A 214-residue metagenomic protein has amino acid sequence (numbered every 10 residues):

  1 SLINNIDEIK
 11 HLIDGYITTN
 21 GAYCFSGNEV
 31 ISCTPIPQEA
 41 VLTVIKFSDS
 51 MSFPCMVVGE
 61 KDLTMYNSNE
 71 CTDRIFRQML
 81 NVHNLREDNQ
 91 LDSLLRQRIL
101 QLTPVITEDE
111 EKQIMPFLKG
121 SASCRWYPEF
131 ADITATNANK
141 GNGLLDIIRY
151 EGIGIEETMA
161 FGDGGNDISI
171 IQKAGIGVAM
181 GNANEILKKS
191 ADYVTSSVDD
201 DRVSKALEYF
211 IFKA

Functional and structural regions predicted by a protein language model:
S1-C71: Active-site phosphate-binding/coordination module
D7-K10, C71-D73, V194-S196, I211: Short low-complexity, flexible loop/linker segments enriched in glycine and/or proline with clustered acidic
I9-K10, R96, G152, K188: Alpha-helix termination/capping residues and helix-transition junctions
I9-L12, N20, F117-G120, K173-A174 (+1 more regions): Short, structured coil segments at secondary-structure junctions
I13-T18, R77, S123-Y127, G177-G181 (+1 more regions): Short hydrophobic/aromatic-enriched beta-strand-loop microsegments
G21, T107-E110, G181-E185: Short, polar loop motifs at secondary-structure junctions
T43, F47, M51-F161, G165-I170: Conserved acidic, metal-coordinating active-site core of Asp-based, Mg2+-dependent phosphoryl-transfer enzymes
I133-A214: Mg2+-dependent phosphoryl-transfer enzymes with acidic/Ser/Thr/Gly-rich catalytic loops
